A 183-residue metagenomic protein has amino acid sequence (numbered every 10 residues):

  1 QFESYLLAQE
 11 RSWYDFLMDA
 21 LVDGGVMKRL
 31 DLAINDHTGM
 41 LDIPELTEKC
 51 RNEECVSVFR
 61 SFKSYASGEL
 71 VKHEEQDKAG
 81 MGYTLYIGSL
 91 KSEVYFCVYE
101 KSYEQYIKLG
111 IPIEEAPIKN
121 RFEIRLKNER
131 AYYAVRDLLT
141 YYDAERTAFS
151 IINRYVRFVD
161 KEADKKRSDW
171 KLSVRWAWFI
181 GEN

Functional and structural regions predicted by a protein language model:
Q1-G181: Structured, helix-rich domain cores that form ligand/interaction pockets
